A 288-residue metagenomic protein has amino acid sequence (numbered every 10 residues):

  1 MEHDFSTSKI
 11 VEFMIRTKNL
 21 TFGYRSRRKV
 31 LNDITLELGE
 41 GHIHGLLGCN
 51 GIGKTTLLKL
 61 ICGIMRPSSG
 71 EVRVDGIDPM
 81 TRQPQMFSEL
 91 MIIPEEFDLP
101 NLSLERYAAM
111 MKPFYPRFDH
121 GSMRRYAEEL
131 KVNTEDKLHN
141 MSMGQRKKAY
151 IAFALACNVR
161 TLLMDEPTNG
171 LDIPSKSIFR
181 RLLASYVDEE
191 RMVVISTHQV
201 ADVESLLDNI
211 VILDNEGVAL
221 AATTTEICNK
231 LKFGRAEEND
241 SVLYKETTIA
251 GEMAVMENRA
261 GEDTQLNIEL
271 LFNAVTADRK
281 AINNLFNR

Functional and structural regions predicted by a protein language model:
F5-D33, E40: A short, flexible loop at the N-terminus of ABC-type nucleotide-binding domains that lies
L47-C49: The feature captures the beta-strand-to-loop junction immediately N-terminal to the Walker
C62: Helix-to-loop junction immediately C-terminal to a conserved catalytic motif
G70-D78, Q85-M86: Conserved ABC transporter NBD signature motif
Q85, I92-A149: ABC-family P-loop ATPase nucleotide-binding domains
L162-E166: Catalytic Walker B motif of ABC-type/P-loop ATPase nucleotide-binding domains
T168-D172: Short loop immediately C-terminal to the Walker-B catalytic DE motif in ABC-type ATPase nucleotide-binding domains
I178-V194, H198-M256: ABC transporter nucleotide-binding domain
